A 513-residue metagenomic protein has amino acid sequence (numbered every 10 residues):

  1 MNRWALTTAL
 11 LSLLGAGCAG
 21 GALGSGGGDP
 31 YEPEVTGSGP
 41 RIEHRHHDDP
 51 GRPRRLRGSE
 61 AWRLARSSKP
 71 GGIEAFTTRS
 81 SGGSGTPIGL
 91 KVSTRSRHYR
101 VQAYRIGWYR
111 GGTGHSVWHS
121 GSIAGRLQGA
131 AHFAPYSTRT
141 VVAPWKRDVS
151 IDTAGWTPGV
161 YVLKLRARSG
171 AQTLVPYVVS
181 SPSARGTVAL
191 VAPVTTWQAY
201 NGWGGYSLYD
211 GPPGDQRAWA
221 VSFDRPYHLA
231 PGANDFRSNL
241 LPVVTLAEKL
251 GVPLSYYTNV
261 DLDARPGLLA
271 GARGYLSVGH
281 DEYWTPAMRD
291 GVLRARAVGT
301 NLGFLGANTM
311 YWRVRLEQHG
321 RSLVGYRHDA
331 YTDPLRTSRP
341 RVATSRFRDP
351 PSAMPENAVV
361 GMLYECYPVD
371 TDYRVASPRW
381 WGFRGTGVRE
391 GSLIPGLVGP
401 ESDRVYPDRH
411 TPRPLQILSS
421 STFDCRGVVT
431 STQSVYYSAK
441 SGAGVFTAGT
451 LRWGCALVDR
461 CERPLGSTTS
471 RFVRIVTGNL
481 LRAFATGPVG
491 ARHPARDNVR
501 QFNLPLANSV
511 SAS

Functional and structural regions predicted by a protein language model:
T7-G17: Bacterial N-terminal signal peptides
G15-Y31: C-terminal region of N-terminal signal peptides and the immediate post-cleavage residues of exported proteins
D29-G72: Proline/serine/threonine-rich low-complexity linkers at boundaries of modular beta-sandwich domains
E74-R97, Q102-Y109, G114-P176: Ligand-binding face of N-terminal immunoglobulin V-set domains in extracellular IgSF glycoproteins
T94-G107, G114-G121, S169-L269, P488-V489 (+1 more regions): Aromatic-Pro/Gly-enriched surface loop or interdomain linker that acts as a lid/target-recognition segment
Q128-T140, D148-D152, W156, G232-E317 (+2 more regions): Helical hinge/lid and interdomain linker segments adjacent to catalytic or ligand-binding clefts that mediate domain
P158-G159, S183-A189, K249-S255, A270-G274 (+4 more regions): Loop/turn elements at helix/coil->beta-strand transitions in domains of secreted/extracellular proteins
W312-A512: Long, C-terminal catalytic modules of enzymes
